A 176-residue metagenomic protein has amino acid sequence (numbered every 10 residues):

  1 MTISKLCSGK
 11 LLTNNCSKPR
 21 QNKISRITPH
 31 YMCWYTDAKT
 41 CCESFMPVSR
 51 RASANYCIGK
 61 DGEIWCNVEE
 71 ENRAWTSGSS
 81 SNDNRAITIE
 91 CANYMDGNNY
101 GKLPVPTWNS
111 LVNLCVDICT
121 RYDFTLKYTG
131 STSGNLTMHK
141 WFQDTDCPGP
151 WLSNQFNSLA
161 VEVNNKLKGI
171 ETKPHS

Functional and structural regions predicted by a protein language model:
M1-D83, C147-G149: N-terminal catalytic cores of peptidoglycan-degrading enzymes
M1-L12, C16-Q21, M95-S176: Basic/polar, cationic surfaces and motifs that engage anionic cell-wall and phosphate/carboxylate ligands
P29, I87, L136-M138: Hydrophobic faces of well-ordered beta-strands that scaffold small-molecule active sites in alpha/beta enzyme cores
H30, C57, T88-E90, V112: Residues within well-ordered beta-strands of beta-sheet-rich folds
C33, E70, N82-N99, W141: Cell-envelope and extracellular/periplasmic
